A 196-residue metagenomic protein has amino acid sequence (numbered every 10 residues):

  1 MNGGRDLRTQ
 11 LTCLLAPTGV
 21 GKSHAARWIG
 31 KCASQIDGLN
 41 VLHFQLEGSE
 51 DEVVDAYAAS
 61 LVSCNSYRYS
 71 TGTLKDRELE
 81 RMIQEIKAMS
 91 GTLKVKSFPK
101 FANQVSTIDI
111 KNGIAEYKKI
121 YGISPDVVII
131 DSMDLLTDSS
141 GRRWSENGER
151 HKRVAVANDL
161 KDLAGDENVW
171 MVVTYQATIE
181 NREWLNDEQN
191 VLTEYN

Functional and structural regions predicted by a protein language model:
N2-G3, C32-S124: Cytosolic-facing regulatory segments adjacent to core modules
G4, A56, H151-N196: Phosphate-binding/switch region of NTP-binding enzymes
L7-T12, L39: Pre-Walker A (Motif I) flank of P-loop NTPase domains
L15-A16: The Walker A (P-loop) glycine that initiates the GxxxxGKT/S ATP-binding motif of P-loop NTPases
G19: Walker A (P-loop) phosphate-binding loop of P-loop NTPases
K22: Conserved lysine of the Walker
R27-K31: A conserved segment at the C-terminal end of the G1
K94-L163: Phosphate-binding/switch loop-helix module in NTP-utilizing enzymes
